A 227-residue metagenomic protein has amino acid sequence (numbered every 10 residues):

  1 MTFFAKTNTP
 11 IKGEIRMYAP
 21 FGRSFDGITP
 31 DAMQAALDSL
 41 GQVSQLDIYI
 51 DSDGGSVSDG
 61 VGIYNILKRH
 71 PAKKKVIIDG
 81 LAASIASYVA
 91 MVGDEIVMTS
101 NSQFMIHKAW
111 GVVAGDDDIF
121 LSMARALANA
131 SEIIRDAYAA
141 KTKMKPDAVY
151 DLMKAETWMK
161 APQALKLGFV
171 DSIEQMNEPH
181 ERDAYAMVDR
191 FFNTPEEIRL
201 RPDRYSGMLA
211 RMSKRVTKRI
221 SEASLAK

Functional and structural regions predicted by a protein language model:
M1-I85, V92-K227: N-terminal organellar transit peptides
